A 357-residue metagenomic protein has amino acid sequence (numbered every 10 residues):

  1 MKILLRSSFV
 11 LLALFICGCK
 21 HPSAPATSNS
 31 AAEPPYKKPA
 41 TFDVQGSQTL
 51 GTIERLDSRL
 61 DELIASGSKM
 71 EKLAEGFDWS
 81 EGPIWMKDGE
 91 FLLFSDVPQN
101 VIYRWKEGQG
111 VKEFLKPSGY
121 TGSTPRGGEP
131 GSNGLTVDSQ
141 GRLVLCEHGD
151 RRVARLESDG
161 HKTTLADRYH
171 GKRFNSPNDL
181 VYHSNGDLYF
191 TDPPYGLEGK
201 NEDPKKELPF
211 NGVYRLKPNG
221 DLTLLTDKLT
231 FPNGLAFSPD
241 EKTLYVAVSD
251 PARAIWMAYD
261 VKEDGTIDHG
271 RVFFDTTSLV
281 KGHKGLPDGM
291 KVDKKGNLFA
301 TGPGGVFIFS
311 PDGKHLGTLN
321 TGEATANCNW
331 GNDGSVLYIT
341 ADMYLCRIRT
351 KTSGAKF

Functional and structural regions predicted by a protein language model:
M1-S8: Bacterial N-terminal signal peptides that target proteins for export
V10-A13: Residue-level signal for mature regions of secreted extracellular proteins and peptides
F15-G18: C-terminal motif of bacterial Sec signal peptides marking the signal peptidase cleavage site
K20-F357: Sequence-structural signature of mature extracellular/luminal beta-sheet repeat domains, prominently beta-propellers
